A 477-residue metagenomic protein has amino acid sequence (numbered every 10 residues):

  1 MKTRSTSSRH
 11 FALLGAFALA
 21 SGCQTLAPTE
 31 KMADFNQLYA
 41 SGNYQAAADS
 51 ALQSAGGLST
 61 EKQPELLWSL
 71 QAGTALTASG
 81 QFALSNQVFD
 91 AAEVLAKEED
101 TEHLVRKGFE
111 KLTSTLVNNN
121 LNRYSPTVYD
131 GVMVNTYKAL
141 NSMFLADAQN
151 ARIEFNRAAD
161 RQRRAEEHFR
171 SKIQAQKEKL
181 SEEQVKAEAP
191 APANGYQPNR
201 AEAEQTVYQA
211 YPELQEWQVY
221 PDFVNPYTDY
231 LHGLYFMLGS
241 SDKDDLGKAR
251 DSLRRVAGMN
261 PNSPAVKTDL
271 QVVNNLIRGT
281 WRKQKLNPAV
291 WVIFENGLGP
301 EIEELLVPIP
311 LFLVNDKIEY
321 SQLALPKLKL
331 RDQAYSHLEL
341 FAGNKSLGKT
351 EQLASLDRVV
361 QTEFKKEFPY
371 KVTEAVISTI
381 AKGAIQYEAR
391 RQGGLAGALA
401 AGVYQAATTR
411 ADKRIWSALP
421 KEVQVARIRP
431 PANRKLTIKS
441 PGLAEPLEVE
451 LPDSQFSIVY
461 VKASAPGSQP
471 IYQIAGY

Functional and structural regions predicted by a protein language model:
G22-N43: Bacterial Sec signal peptide processing site at the extreme N-terminus
S41, S79, L145, G239-K243: Structural motif corresponding to the intra-repeat A-B loop/turn of tetratricopeptide repeats
A51-L52, F89, A96, F155 (+2 more regions): Inward-facing hydrophobic residues that define packing positions of alpha-helical scaffold repeats
H103-L116, L180-A210, V273, K285 (+4 more regions): Glycine- and small hydrophobic-rich membrane-insertion segments that are intrinsically disordered in solution
P369, K382-Y477: C-terminal soluble interaction/assembly domains
